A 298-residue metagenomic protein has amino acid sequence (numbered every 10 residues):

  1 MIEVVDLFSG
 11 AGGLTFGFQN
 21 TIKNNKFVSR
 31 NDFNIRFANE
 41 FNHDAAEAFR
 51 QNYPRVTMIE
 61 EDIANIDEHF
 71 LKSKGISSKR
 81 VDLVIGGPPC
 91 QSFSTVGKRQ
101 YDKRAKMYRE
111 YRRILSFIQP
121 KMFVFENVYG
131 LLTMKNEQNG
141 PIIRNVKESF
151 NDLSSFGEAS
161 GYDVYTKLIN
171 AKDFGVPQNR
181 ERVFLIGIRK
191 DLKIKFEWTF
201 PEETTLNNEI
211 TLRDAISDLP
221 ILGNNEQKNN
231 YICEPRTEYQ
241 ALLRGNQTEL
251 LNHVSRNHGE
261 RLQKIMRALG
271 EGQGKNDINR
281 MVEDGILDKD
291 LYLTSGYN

Functional and structural regions predicted by a protein language model:
I2-Q119, Y129-T133, E137-I143: Core alpha/beta nucleotide-donor-binding catalytic domains of modification enzymes
S73-S78, P88-G296: Class I S-adenosyl-L-methionine
